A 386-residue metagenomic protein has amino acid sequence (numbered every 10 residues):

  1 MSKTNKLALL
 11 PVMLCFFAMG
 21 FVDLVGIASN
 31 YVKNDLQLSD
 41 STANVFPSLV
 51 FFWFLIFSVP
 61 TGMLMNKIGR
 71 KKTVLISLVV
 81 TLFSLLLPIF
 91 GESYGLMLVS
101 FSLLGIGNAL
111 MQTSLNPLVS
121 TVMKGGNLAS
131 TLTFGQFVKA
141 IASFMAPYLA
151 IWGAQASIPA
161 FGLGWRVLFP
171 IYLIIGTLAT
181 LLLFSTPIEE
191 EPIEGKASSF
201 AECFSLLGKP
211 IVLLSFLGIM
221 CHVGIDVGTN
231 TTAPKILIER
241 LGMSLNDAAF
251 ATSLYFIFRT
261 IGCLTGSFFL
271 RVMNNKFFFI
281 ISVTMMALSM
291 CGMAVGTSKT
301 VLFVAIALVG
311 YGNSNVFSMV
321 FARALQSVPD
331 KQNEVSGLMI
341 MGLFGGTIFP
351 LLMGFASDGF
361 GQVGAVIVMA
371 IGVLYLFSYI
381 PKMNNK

Functional and structural regions predicted by a protein language model:
L7-D40, N116, T229-P234: Extracytoplasmic
V25-G26, G208-S253, I257-C263: Extracytoplasmic gate region of multi-pass secondary transporters
Q37, G69, F90-G95, G242 (+3 more regions): Helix-breaking motifs and short loop linkers at transmembrane-helix boundaries and internal kinks in secondary membrane
V45-M63, S253-T265: Central cavity-lining transmembrane alpha-helices of secondary-active solute carriers, predominantly the Major
I56-G95: Conserved MFS/SLC helix-loop-helix module at the cytosolic interface between two early adjacent transmembrane helices
S100-F137: Cytoplasmic helix-loop-helix junction between adjacent transmembrane helices in 12-TM secondary transporters
L110-K124, S314-P329: Intracellular juxtamembrane helix-capping segments at the cytosolic ends of symmetry-related transmembrane helices
G126, S130-P187: Helix-loop-helix hairpin linking two adjacent transmembrane segments in secondary transporters
